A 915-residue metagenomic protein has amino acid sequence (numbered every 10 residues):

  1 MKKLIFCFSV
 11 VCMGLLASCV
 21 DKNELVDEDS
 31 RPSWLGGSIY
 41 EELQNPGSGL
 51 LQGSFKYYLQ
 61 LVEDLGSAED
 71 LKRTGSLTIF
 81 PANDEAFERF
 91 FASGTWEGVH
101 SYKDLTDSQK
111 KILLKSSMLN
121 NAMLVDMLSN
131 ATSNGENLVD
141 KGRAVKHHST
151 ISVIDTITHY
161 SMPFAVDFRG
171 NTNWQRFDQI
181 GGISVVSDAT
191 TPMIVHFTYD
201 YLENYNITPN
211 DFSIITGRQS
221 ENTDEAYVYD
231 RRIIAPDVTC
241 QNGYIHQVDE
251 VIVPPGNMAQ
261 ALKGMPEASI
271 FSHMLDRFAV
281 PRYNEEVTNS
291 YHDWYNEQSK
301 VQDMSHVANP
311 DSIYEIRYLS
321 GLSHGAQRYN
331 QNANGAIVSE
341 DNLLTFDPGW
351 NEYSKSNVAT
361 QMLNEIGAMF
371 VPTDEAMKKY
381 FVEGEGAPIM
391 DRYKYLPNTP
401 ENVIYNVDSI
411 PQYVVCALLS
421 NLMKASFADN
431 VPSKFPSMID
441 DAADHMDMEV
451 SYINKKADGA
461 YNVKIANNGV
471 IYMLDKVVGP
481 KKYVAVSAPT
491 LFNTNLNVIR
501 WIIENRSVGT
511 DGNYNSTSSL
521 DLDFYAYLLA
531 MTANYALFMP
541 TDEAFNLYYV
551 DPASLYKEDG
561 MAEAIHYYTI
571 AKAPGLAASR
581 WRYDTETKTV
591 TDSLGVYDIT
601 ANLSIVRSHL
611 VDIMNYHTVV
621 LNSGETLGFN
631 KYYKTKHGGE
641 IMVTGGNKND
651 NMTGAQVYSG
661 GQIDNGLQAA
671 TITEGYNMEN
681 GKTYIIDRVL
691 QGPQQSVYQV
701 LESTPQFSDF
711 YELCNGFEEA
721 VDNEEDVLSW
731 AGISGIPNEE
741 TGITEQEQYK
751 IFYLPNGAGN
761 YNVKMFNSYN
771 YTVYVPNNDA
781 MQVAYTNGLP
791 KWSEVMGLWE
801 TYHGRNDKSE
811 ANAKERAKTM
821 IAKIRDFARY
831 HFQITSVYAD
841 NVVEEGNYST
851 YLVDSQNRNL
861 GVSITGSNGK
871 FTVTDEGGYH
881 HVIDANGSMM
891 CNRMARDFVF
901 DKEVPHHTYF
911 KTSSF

Functional and structural regions predicted by a protein language model:
L4-F6, C19-F915: Mature, structured domains of secreted/extracytosolic soluble proteins
C12-M13: Processing junctions and N-termini across compartments
